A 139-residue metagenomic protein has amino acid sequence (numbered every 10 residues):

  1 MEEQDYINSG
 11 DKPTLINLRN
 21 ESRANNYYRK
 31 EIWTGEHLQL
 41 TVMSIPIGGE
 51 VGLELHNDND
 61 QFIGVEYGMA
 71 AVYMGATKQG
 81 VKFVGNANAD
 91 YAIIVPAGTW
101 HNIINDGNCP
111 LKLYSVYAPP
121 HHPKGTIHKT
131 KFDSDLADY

Functional and structural regions predicted by a protein language model:
M1-Q39, G52, G85, K129-Y139: A short, N-terminal "cap"/entry segment at the start of jelly-roll beta-barrel domains of the cupin/DSBH fold
N26, T41-D58: Conserved short histidine dyad/triad with adjacent acidic residue
E31, L40-S44, F62, V84 (+2 more regions): Conserved hydrophobic/aromatic beta-strand scaffold that supports enzyme active sites
L38, I47, D58, T99-W100 (+1 more regions): A generic "binding-loop/recognition-motif" signal
G52-L53, V72-Y73, V95, H101-N108: Short beta-strand His + acidic residue motifs that chelate non-heme Fe in jelly-roll/DSBH and cupin folds
D58-T77: Glycine- and acidic-residue-biased ligand/ion/polar-headgroup-sensing regions
F62, N108-G125: A short hydrophobic beta-strand segment most commonly corresponding to one strand of the jelly-roll/cupin
T77-A97: Short acidic-glycine-tyrosine-enriched beta hairpin
